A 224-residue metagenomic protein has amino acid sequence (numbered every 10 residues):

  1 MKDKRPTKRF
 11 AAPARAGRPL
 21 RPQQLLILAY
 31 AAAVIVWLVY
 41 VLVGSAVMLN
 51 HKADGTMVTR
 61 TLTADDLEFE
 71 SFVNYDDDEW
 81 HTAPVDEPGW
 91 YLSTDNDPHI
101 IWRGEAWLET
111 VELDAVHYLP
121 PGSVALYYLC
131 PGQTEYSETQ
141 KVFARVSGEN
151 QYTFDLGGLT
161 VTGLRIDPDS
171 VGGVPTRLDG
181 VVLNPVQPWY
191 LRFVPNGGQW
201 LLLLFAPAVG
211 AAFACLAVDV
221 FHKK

Functional and structural regions predicted by a protein language model:
M1-P22, K223-K224: N-terminal Lys/Arg-rich, disordered targeting/topogenic segments
P13-E105, G180-W200: Glycan-recognition and processing domains
V73-T153: Extracellular ligand-binding interfaces
T110, V161-G163: Short, conserved beta-strand segments of beta-strand-rich sandwich/propeller modules, principally
H117-G122, L159, V171-G172: Short proline/glycine-enriched turn/loop motifs at strand-loop junctions of beta-rich domains
Y152-T160: Short, hydrophobic beta-strand segments
R165-V174: Short beta-strand-plus-loop segments that form exposed binding edges in beta-rich domains
A208-K224: Juxtamembrane interface at the cytosolic side of transmembrane helices
